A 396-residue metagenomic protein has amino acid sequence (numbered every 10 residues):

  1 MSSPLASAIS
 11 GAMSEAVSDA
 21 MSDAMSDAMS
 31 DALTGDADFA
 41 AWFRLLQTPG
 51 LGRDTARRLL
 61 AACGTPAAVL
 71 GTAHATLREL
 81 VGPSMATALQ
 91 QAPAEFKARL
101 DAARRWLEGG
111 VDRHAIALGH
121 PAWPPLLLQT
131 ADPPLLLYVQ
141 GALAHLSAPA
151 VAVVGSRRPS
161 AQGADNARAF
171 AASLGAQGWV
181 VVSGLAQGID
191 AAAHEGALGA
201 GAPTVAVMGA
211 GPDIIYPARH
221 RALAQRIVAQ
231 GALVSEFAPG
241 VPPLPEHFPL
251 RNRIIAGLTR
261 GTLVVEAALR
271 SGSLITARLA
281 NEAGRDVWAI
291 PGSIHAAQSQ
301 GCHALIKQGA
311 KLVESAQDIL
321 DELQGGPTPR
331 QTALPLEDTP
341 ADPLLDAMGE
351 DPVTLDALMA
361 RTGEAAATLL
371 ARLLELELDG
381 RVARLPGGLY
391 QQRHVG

Functional and structural regions predicted by a protein language model:
M1-A122, D379-G396: Short, small/acidic-rich helices and loops at N termini and domain boundaries of DNA replication/processing enzymes
M1-I9, M29-D38, G110, A117-G396: Glycine-biased, small-residue-rich flexible motifs in mid-sequence functional cores and linkers
